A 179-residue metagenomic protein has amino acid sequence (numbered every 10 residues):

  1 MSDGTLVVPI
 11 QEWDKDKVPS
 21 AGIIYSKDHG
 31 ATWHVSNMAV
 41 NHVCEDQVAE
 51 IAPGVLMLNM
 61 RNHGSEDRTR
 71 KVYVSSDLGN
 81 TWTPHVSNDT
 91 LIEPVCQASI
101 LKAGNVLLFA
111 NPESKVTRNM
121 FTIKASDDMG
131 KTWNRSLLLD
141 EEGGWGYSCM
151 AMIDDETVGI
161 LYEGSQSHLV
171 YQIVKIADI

Functional and structural regions predicted by a protein language model:
M1-I179: Asp-box/BNR beta-propeller blade signature and adjacent active/binding-site loops in extracellular glycan-interacting
